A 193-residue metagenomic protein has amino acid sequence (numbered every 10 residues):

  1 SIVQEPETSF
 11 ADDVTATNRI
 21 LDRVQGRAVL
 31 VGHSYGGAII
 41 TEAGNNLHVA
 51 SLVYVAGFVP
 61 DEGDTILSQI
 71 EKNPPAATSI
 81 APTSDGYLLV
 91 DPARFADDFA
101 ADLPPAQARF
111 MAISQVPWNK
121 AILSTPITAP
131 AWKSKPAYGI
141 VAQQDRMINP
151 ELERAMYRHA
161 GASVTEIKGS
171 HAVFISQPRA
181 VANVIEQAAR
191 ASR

Functional and structural regions predicted by a protein language model:
S1-G26: Active-site catalytic motif of lipid deacylating hydrolases and related acyltransferases
P6-E7, K168-A172: Histidine-bearing beta->alpha loop at or near hydrolase active sites
V14, I175-A191: Post-His helix in hydrolase/transferase enzymes
V31-G36, I40: Gly/Ala-rich beta-loop-alpha elbow adjacent to hydrolase catalytic centers
N45-P92, N119-L123, I148: Flexible "cap/lid" loop of the alpha/beta hydrolase fold
L52, P136-D145: Conserved strand-to-loop "acid loop" that flanks and positions the catalytic carboxylate
F110-A131, Q143: Active-site nucleophile elbow and catalytic-triad environment of alpha/beta-hydrolase enzymes
Q143-K168, I175, Q187-A188: Conserved loop-alpha-helix segment in the C-terminal half of the alpha/beta-hydrolase fold that carries the catalytic
